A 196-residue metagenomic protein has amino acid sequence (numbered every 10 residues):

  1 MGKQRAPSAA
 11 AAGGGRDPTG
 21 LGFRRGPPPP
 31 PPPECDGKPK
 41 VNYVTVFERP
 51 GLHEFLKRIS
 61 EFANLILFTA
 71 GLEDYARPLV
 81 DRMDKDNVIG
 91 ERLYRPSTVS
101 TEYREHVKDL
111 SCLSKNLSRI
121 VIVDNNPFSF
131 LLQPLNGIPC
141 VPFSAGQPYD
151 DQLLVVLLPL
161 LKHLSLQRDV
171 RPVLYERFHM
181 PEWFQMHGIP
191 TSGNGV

Functional and structural regions predicted by a protein language model:
M1-P32, H187-I189: Long, acidic (Asp/Glu-rich), low-complexity accessory segments flanking structured domains
R16, P32-E34, G51-K85: Conserved, ordered domain cores of eukaryotic regulatory proteins
P32-N42, Q147-Y149, L153-L154: A solvent-exposed, charged loop/short amphipathic helix patch at secondary-structure junctions
G37, R49, R177-F178: Generic detection of intrinsically disordered/low-complexity segments and helix-coil linkers/edges
K40-L65, S100, R104, S111: Short, acidic loop-to-helix structural element flanking the phosphoryl-transfer center in phosphate-processing enzymes
E61, L72-V196: C-terminal cap/substrate-recognition subdomain and adjoining C-terminal extension of metal-dependent phosphatase-like
